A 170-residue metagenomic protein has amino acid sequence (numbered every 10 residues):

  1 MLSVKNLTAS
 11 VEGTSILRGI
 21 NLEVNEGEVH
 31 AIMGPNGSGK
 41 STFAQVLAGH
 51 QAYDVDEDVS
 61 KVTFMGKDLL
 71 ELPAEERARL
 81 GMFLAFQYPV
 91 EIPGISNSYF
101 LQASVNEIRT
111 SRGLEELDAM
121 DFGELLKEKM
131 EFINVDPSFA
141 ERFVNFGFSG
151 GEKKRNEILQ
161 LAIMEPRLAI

Functional and structural regions predicted by a protein language model:
L2-V4, L17: Conserved structural motif at the start of ABC-family nucleotide-binding domains
T14-S15, E76: Short coil-to-beta microelement around the adenine-binding A-loop and adjacent beta1/P-loop entry of ABC ATPase
H30-I32, A44: Short hydrophobic beta-strand immediately N-terminal to the Walker A/P-loop
M33-S38: The feature captures the beta-strand-to-loop junction immediately N-terminal to the Walker
A48: Helix-to-loop junction immediately C-terminal to a conserved catalytic motif
K61-R77, N145: ABC ATPase NBD Q-loop/coupling interface
V90-R167: ABC-family P-loop ATPase nucleotide-binding domains
